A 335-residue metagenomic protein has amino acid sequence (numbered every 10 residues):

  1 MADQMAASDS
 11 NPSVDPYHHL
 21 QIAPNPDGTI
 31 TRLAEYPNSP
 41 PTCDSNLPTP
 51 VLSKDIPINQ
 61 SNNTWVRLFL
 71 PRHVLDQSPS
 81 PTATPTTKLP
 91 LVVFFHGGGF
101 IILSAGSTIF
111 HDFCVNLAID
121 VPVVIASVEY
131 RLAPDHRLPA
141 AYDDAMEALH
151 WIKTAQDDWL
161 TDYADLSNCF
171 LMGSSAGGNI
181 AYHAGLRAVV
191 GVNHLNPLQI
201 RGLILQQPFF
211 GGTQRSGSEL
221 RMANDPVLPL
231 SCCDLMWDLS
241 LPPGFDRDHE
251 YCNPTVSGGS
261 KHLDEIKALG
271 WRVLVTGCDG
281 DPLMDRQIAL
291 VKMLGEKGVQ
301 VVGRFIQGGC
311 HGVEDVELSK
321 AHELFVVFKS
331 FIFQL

Functional and structural regions predicted by a protein language model:
A2-L335: Alpha/beta-hydrolase superfamily serine-hydrolase fold, recognizing
